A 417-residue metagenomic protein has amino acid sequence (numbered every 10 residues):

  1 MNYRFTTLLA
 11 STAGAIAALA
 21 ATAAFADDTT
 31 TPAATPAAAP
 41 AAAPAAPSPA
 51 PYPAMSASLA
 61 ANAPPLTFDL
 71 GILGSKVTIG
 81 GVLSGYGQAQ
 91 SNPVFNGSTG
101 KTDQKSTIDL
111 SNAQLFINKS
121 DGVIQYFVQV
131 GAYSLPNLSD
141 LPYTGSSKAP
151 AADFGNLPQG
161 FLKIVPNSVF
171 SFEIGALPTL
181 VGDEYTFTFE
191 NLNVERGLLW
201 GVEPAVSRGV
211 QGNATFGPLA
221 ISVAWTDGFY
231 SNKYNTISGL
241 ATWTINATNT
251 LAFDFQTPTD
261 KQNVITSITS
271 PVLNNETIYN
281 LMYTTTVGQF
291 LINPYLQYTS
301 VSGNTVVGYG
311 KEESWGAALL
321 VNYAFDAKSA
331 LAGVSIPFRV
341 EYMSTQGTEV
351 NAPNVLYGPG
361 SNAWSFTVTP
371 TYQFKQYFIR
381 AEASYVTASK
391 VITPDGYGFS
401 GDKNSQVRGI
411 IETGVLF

Functional and structural regions predicted by a protein language model:
M1-F95, F417: N-terminal periplasmic/intermembrane-space "pro-region" immediately following the signal or transit peptide
Y3-F5, T29, A37, A41-P44 (+7 more regions): Outer-membrane beta-barrel pore domains
T6-G14, A214, W243, Y323: Small-residue packing motifs within transmembrane alpha-helices
S11, Q125-Y126, P136, E203 (+3 more regions): Enrichment for repetitive, rod-forming helical segments
A63-N96, G100-S238, T242-L251, D326 (+2 more regions): Outer membrane beta-barrel
